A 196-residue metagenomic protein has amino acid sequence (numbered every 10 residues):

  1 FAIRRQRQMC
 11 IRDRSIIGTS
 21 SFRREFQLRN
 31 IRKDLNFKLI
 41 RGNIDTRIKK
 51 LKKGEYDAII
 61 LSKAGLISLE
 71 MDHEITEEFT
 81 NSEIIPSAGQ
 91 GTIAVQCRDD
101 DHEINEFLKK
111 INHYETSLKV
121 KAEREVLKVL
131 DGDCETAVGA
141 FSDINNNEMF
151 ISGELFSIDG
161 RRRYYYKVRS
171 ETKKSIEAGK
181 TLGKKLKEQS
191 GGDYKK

Functional and structural regions predicted by a protein language model:
F1, Q27, K50: Hydrophobic/aromatic ligand-binding patch that stacks against planar heteroaromatic rings of cofactors or nucleotides
F1-R7, I11: Single conserved hydrophobic/aromatic residue that forms the stacking wall/gate of nucleotide- or nucleobase-binding
R7, R14-S15, R32, Y56: Short, well-ordered alpha-helix to beta-strand connector turns
I11-S20, T116: Short loop->beta-strand "edge-of-pocket" segments that line small-molecule binding or catalytic clefts across diverse
S20-R29: Secondary-structure junction motif
N30-K196: Small-molecule-sensing regulatory modules
